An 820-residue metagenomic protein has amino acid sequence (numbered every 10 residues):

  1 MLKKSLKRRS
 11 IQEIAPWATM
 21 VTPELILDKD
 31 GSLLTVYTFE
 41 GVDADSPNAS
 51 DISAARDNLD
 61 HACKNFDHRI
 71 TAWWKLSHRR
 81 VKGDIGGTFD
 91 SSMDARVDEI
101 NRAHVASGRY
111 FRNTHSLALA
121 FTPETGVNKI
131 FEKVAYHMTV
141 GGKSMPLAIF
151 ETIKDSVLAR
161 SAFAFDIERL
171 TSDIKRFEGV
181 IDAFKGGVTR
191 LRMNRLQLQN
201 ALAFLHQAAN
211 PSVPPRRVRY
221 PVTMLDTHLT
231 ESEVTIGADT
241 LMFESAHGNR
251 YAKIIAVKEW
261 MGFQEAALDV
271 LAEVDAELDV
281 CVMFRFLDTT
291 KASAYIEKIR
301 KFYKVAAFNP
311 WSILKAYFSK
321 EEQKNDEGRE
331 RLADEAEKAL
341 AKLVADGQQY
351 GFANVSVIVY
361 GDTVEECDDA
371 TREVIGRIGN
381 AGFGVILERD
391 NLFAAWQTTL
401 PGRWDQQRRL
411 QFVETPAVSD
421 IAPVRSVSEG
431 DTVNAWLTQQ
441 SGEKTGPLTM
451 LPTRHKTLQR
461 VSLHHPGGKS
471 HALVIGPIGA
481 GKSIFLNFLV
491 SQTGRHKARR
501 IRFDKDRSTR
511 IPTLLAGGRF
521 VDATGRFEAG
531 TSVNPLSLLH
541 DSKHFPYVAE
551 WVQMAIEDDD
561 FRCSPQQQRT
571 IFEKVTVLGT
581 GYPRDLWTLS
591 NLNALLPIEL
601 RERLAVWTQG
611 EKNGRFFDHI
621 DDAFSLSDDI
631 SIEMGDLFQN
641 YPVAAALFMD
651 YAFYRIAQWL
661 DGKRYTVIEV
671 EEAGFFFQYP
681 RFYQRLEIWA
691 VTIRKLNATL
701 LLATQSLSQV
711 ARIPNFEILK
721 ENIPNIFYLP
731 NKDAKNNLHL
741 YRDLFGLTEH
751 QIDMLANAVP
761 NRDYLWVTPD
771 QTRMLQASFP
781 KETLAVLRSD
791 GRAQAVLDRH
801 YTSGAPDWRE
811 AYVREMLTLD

Functional and structural regions predicted by a protein language model:
M1-V427: Extended, folded cores of ATP/NTP-driven motor/assembly subunits in large transport and secretion machines
Q12-D30, S245, N434-A480, K612-F638: The Walker A/P-loop phosphate-binding site
L33, H115, R499, D628 (+1 more regions): The start of beta-strands in P-loop NTPase/AAA+ ATPase cores
D43, W73-F89, A103-G108, F488-V577 (+1 more regions): Switch/coupling segment of Walker-type NTPase motor domains
F111-E168, R331, A345-G347, V355-S356 (+4 more regions): Helical/strand "switch-coupling" subdomains that flank nucleotide/phosphate-binding cores, especially in P-loop NTPases
N380-K469, F485, L489-G494: Phosphate-binding P-loop/Walker A region and its immediate neighborhood
T457-Q492, K497-T509, A516-G530, D636-Q751 (+1 more regions): Conserved P-loop NTPase motor cores
F545, E573, V577-D636, N640-G662 (+2 more regions): Conserved P-loop NTPase motor module
